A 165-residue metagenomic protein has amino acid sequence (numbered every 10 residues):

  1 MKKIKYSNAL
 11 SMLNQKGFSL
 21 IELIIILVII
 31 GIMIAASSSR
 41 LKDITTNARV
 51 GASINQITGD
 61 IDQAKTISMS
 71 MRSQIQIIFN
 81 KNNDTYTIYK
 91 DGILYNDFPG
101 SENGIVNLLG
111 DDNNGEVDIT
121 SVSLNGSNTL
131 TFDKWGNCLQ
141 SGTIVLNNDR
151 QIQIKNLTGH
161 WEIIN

Functional and structural regions predicted by a protein language model:
K2-N8, I32, A36-A52, T66 (+2 more regions): N-terminal helix-rich module
K5-G31, A36: Glycine-centered recognition micro-motifs in short, flexible terminal segments and loops
F18, A52-S53: A generic structural signal for short
L27, G51, T58: Conserved catalytic core of two-component sensor histidine kinases
G59-Q63: Phosphate-interacting basic helix/loop segments used at nucleotide- and nucleic-acid interfaces
